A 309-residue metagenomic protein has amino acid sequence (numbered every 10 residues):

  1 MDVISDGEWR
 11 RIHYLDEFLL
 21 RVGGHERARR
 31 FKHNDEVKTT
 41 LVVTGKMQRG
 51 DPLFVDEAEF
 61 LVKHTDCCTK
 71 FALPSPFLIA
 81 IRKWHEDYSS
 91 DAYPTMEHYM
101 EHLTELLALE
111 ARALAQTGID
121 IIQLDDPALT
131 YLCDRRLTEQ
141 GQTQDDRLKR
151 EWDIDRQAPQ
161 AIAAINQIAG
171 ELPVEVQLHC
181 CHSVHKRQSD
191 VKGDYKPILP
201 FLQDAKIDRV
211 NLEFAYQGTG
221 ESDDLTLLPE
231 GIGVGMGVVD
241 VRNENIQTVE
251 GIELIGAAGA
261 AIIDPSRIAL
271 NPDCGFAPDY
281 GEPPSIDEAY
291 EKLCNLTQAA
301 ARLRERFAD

Functional and structural regions predicted by a protein language model:
M1-D309: Domain-level signal for soluble alpha/beta catalytic cores
